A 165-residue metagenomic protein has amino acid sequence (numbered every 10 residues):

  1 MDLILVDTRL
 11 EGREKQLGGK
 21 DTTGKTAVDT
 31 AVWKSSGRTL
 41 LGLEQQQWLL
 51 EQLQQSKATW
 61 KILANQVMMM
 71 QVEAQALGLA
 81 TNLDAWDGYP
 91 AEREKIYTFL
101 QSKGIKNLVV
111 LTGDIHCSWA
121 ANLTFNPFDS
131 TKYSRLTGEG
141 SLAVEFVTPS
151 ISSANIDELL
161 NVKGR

Functional and structural regions predicted by a protein language model:
M1-R165: Long, structured stretches of catalytic cores involved in phosphate-ester chemistry, encompassing
